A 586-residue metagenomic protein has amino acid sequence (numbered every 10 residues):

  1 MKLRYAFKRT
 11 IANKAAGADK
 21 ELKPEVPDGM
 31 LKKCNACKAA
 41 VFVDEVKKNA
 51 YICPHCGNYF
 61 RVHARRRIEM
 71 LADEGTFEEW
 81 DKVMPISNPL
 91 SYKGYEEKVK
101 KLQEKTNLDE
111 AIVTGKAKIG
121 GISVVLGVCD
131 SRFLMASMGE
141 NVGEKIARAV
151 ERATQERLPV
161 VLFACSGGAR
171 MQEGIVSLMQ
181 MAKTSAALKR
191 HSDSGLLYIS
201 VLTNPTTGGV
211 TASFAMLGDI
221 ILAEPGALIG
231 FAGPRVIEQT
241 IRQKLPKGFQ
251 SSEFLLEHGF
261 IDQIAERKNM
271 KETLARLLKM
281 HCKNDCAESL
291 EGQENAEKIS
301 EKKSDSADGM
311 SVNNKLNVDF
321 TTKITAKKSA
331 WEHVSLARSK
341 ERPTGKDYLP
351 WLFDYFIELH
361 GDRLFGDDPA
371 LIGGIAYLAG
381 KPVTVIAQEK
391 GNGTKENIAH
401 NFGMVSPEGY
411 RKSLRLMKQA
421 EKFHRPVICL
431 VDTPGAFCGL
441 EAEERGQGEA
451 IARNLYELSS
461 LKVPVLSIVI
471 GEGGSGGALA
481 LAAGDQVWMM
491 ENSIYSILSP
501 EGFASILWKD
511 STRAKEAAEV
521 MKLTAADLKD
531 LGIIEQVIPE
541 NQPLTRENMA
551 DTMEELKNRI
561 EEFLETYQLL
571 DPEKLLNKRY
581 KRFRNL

Functional and structural regions predicted by a protein language model:
M1-I199, P205, L217-I220, E224 (+3 more regions): Terminal-region recognition feature
T207-F214, G230-F231, G477: Glycine-rich anion-binding loops of enzyme active sites
P225-A227, P234: Active-site pocket-lining/capping segments in soluble small-molecule metabolic enzymes
R235-P246, E444-R445: Active-site-adjacent loop and "lid" segments of alpha/beta metabolic enzymes
